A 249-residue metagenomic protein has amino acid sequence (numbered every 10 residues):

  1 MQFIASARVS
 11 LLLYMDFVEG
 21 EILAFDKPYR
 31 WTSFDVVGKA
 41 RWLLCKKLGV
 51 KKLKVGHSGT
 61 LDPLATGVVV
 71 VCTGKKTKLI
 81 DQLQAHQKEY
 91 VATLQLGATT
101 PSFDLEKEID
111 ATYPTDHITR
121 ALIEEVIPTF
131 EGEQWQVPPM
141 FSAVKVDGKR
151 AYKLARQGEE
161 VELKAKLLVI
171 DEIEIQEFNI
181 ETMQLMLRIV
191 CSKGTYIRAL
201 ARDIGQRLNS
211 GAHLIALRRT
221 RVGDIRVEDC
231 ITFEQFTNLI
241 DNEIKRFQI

Functional and structural regions predicted by a protein language model:
Q2-I249: Catalytic/RNA-binding core of pseudouridine synthases
